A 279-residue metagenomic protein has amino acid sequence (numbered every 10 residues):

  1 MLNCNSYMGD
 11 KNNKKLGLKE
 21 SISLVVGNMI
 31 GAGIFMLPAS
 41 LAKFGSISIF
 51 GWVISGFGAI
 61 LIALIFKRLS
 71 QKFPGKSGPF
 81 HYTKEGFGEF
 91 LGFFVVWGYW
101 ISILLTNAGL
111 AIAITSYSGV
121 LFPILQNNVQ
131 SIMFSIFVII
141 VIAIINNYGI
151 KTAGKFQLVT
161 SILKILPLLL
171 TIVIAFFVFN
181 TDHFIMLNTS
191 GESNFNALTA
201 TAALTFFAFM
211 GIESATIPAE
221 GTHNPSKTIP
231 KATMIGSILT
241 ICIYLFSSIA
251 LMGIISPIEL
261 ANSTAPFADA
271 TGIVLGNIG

Functional and structural regions predicted by a protein language model:
M1-A39, F44-I47, A59-K67, G75-K76 (+1 more regions): Membrane-interface "cap" regions at the ends of multi-pass membrane proteins
Y7-N12, S48-I49, L125-S131, L158-G279: Helix-loop-helix junctions that connect adjacent transmembrane segments in multi-pass membrane transporters
K15-V25, G88-I101, F134-V138, E192-T205 (+1 more regions): Select transmembrane alpha-helical segments in multipass membrane proteins
G17, G31, L69, G88 (+3 more regions): Hydrophobic/aromatic residues within transmembrane alpha-helices of membrane transport systems, especially the TMDs
E20, I47-F50, L91, T152 (+1 more regions): Residue-level recognition of membrane-helix boundary sites in multi-pass small-molecule transporters
V26, I30, F50, I54-L61 (+6 more regions): Lipid-exposed faces of alpha-helical membrane segments in multi-pass integral membrane proteins
G33-P38, I145-K151, N180-T181, I278-G279: Transmembrane helix-loop junctions in multi-pass membrane proteins
A39-K43, I60-I139, A143-N147, T152: Hydrophobic transmembrane alpha-helices that form the core helical bundles of multi-pass secondary transporters
